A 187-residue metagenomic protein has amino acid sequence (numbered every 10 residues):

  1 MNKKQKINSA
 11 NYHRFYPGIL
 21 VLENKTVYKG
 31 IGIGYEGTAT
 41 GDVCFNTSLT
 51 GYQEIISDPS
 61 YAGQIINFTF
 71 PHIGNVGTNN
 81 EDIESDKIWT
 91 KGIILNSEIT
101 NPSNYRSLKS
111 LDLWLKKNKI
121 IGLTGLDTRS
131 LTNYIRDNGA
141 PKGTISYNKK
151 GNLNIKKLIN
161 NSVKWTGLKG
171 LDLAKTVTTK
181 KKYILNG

Functional and structural regions predicted by a protein language model:
N2-G187: RNA-binding accessory domains that recognize and position tRNA/RNA substrates
